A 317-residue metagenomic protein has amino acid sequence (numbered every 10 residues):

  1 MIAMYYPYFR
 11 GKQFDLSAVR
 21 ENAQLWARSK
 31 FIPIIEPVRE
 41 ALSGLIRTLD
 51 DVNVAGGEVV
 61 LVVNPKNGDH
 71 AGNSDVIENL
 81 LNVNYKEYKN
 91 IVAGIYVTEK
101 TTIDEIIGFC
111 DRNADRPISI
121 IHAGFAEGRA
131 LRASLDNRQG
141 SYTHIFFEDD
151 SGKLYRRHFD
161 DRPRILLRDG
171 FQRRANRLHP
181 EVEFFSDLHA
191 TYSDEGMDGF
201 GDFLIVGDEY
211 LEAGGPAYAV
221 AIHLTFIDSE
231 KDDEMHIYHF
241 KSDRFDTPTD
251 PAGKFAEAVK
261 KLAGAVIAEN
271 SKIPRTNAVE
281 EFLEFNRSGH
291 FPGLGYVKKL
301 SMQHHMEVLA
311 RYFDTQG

Functional and structural regions predicted by a protein language model:
M1-S29, R39: N-terminal basic/disordered segments at the start of proteins
F14, P37-L42, P65-A71, V97-D104 (+2 more regions): Short acidic, S/G/P-rich loop/turn micro-motifs used as interaction or catalytic elements
V19-Q24, S43-G56: Histidine-anchored nucleotide/phosphate-binding helix
P33: Conserved, mostly hydrophobic/aromatic
D51-A114: A broadly used, surface-exposed interaction patch
I103-G140: Internal, conserved structured core segments that host functional sites
D136-A278: Long, charge-rich C-terminal accessory regions
I267, K272-G317: Hydrophobic, glycine-enriched assembly/anchoring segments
